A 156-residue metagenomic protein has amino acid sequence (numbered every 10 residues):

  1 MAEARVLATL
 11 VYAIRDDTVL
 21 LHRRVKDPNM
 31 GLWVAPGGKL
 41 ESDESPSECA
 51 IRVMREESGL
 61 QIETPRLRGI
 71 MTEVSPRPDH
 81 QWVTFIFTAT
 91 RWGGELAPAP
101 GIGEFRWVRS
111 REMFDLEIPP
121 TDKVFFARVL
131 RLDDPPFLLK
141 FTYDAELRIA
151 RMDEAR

Functional and structural regions predicted by a protein language model:
M1-V19, P36-K39: Conserved N-terminal beta-strand and adjoining loop/helix that marks the start of the Nudix/MutT-like hydrolase domain
V6, I14, A35, I62 (+1 more regions): Short connector loops at helix/strand junctions that flank enzyme active sites, especially segments positioning acidic
L21, T84-T88, W107: Conserved hydrophobic/aromatic beta-strand scaffold that supports enzyme active sites
M30-L32: A positional/architectural concept
A35-G69, F87: The catalytic Nudix box helix
E73-E95, K123-D133: Active-site-adjacent beta-strand/loop module that shapes the phosphate/pyrophosphate-binding cleft
A97-V129, I149-R156: NUDIX/MutT-family hydrolases
P135-R156: Acidic/histidine-enriched, glycine/proline-rich intrinsically disordered or flexible terminal extensions
